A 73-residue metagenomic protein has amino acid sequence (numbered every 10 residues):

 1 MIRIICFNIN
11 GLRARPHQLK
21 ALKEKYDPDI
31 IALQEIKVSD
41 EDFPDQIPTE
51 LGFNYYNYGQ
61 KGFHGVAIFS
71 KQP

Functional and structural regions predicted by a protein language model:
M1-Y56, F63-V66: N-terminal, active-site-proximal structural segment of metallo-dependent hydrolase catalytic domains
K71-P73: Short loop segments at secondary-structure junctions
